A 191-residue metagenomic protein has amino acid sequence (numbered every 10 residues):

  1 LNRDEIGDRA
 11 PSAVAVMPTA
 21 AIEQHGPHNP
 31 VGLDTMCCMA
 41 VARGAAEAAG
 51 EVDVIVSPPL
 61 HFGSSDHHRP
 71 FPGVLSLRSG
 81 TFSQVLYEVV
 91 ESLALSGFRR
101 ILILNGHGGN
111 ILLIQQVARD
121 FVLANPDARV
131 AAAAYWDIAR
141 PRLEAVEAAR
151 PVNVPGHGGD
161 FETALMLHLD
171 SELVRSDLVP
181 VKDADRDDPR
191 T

Functional and structural regions predicted by a protein language model:
L1-L102, G108-T191: Extended, histidine- and acidic-residue-enriched regions that form the cofactor-binding/catalytic faces
